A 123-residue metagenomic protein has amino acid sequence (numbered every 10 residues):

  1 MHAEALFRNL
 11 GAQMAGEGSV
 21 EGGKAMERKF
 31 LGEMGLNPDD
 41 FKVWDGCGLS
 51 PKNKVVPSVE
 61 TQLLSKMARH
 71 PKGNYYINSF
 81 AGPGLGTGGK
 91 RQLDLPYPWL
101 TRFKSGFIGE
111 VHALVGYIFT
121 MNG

Functional and structural regions predicted by a protein language model:
M1-N74: A small/polar active-site loop signature that marks catalytic segments
H2, D39, V111-L114, G123: Envelope-exposed proteins and targeting segments
L6-L10, W44-G46, S79-F80, S105-G106 (+1 more regions): Active-site-proximal beta-strand/loop segments in catalytic clefts of secreted hydrolases
G18, G82-D94: Short, mixed-charge aromatic SLiMs
R28, I77, W99: Short glycine-/small-residue-rich flexible loop motifs, especially phosphate/cofactor-binding loops
M34, M67-H70, P83, I118-N122: Hydrophobic alpha-helical segments
H70-T87: Active/binding-pocket-proximal capping segment
K90-M121: Short, Gly/Ser/Thr-enriched beta-strand-loop segments that form substrate-interacting elements of hydrolase/peptidase
